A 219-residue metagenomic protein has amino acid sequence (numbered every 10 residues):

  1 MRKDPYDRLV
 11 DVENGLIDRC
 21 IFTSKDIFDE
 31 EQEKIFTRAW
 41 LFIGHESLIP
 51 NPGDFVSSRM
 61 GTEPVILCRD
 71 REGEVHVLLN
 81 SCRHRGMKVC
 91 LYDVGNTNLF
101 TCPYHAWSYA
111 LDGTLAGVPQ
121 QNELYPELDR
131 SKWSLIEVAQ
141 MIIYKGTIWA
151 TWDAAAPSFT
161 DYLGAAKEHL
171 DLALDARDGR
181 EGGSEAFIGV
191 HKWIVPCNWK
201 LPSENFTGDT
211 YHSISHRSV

Functional and structural regions predicted by a protein language model:
M1-E74, A110-V219: Rieske [2Fe-2S] iron-sulfur-binding subdomain
D54-P103: Glycine-rich active-site/cofactor-binding loop and its immediate structural neighborhood
S81, A106, T147: Short, flexible active-site-adjacent loop segments at beta-strand->alpha-helix junctions, enriched in small/polar
G86, S108-L111: FAD-binding glycine-rich core of flavoenzymes that anchor FAD
